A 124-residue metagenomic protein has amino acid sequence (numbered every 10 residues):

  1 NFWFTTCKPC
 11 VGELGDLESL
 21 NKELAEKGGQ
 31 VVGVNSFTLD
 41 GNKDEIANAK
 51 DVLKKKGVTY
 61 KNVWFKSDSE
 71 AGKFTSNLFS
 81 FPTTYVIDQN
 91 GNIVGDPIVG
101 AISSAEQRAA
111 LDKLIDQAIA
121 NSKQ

Functional and structural regions predicted by a protein language model:
N1-C7, S36: Aromatic-flanked redox-active Cys/Sec active sites in thiol-based oxidoreductases, especially the WC-centered
C7-C10, T84: The canonical Cys-X-X-Cys-His
C10-E13, N42-I46, S80, S104 (+1 more regions): Solvent-exposed, acidic/flexible segments
G12, S19-E26, K54-K61, Q89-N92 (+1 more regions): Sec-exported extracytoplasmic/periplasmic mature domains
G12-K55, S67-G72: Structural microenvironment flanking redox-active thiols in thiol-disulfide oxidoreductases
A47-T83, I87-Q89, I98: Short, internal strand/loop/helix patches that form the active-site neighborhood or redox-interaction surface
V86-Q124: Thiol-/selenol-based redox modules, centered on thioredoxin-like and closely related oxidoreductase domains
